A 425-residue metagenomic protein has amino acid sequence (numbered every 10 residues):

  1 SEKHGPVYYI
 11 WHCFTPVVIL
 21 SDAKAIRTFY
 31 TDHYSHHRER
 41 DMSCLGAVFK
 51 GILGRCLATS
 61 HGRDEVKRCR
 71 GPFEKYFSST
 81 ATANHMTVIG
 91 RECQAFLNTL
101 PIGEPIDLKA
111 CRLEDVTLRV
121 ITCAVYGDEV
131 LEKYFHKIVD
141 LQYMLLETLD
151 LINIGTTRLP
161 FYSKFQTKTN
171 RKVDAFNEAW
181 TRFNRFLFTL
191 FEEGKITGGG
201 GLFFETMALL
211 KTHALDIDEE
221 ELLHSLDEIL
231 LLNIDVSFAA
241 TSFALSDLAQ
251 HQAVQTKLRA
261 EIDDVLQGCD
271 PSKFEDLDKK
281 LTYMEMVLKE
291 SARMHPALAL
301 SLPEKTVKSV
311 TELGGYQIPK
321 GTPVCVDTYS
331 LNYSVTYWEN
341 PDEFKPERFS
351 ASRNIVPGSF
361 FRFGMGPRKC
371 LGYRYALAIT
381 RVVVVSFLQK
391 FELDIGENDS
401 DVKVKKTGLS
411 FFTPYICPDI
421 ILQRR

Functional and structural regions predicted by a protein language model:
S1-G5, R185, T189, C269-G314 (+1 more regions): Conserved cytochrome P450 K-helix E-x-x-R motif and the immediately C-terminal K′/meander segment
S1-L53, D64, R68, G90-A95 (+5 more regions): N-terminal membrane-proximal hinge/A-helix region immediately C-terminal to the signal-anchor transmembrane segment
W11-V18, T82-R91, P101-C123, L131-D140 (+7 more regions): Cytochrome P450
L53-R55, T59, G314, S350-V382 (+1 more regions): Cytochrome P450 heme-thiolate "Cys pocket" and heme-binding signature region
I106, T117, I121, A179-L187 (+6 more regions): Central I-helix of cytochrome P450 enzymes
V139-L215: Cytochrome P450 catalytic core segment centered on helix I
V254, Y375-F411, Y415: Cytochrome P450 heme-binding "Cys pocket" and the immediately downstream C-terminal segment
V326-R353: Conserved cytochrome P450 K-helix/beta-meander segment immediately N-terminal to the heme-binding cysteine loop
